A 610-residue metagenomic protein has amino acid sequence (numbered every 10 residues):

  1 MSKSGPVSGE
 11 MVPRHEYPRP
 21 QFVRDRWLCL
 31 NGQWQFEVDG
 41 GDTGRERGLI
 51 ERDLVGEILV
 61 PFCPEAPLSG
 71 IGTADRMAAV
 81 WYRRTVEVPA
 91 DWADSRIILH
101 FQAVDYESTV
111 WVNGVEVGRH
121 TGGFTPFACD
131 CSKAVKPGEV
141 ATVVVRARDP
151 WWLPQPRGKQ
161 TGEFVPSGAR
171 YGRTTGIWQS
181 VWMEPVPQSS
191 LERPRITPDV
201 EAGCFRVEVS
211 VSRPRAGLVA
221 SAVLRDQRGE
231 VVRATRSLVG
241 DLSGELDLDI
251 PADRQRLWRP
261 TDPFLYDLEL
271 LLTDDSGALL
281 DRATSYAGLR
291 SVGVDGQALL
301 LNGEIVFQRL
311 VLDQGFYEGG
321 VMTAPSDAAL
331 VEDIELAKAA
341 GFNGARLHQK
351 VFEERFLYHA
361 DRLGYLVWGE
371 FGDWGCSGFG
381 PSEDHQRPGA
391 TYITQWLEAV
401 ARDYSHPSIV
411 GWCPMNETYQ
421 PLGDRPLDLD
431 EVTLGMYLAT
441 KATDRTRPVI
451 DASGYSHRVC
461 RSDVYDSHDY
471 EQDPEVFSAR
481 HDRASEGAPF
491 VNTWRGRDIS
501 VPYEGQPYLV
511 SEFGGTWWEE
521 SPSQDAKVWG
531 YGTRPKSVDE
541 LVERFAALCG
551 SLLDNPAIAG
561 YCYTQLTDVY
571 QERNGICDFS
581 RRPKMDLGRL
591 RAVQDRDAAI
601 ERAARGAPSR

Functional and structural regions predicted by a protein language model:
M1-G70, R146, P150-R157, Q227 (+2 more regions): Accessory carbohydrate-binding/adhesion or oligomerization-edge regions at the termini of glycan-active proteins
G5-V7, E16-Q21, Q35-G41, G72-S190 (+3 more regions): Accessory beta-strand-rich segments of carbohydrate-active enzymes
W34, G114, V181, Y266 (+5 more regions): Conserved, mostly hydrophobic/aromatic
V110-V112, C204-L238, G244-L246, L268: Beta-strand-rich binding/interaction modules
C129-A134, D247-P263: Signal that preferentially marks extracellular ectodomain short beta-strand elements of beta-sandwich modules
P185-R215, D597-R610: Surface beta-strand/loop "capping" patches
P194, E269-A337, Y358, P448 (+2 more regions): N-terminal carbohydrate-binding accessory modules
I334-E335, G344-R581, M585, R589-Q594 (+1 more regions): Substrate-binding/catalytic cleft of secreted carbohydrate-active enzymes, primarily glycoside hydrolases
